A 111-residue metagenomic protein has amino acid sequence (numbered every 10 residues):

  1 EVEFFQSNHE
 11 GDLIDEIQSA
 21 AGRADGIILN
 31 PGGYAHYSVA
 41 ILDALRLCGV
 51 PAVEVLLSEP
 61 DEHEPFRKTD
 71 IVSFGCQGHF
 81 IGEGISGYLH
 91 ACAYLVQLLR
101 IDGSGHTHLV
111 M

Functional and structural regions predicted by a protein language model:
E1-F4, E62-M111: Short, glycine-/small-residue-rich phosphate/pyrophosphate-handling segment
Q6-Q18: Structural motif
S19, S38-C48: Short Gly/Thr/Asp-enriched flexible loops that form oxyanion-binding sites at enzyme active sites
A20-I27: Short acidic/histidine-rich motifs immediately flanking catalytic phosphotransfer sites in two-component signaling
G32-A35, S58-P60: Short glycine-rich anion-binding loops that position phosphate/pyrophosphate groups of nucleotides and phosphorylated
V39-A40, V55, G82: Active-site histidine-anchored catalytic micro-motif
R46-H63: Short, acidic/small-residue loops that bind anionic groups at enzyme active sites
